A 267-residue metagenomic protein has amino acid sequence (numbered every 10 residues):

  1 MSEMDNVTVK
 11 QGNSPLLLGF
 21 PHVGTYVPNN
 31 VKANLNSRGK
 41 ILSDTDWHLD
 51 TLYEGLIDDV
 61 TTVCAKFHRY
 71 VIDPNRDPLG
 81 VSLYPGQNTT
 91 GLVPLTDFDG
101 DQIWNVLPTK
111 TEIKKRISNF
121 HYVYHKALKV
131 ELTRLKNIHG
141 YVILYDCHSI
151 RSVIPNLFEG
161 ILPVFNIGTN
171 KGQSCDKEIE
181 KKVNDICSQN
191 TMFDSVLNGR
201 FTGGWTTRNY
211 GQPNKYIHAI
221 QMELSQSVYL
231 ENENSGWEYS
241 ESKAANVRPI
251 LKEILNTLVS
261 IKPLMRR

Functional and structural regions predicted by a protein language model:
M1-L144, S149-R267: N-terminal catalytic or cofactor-binding beta/alpha core of small enzyme domains
